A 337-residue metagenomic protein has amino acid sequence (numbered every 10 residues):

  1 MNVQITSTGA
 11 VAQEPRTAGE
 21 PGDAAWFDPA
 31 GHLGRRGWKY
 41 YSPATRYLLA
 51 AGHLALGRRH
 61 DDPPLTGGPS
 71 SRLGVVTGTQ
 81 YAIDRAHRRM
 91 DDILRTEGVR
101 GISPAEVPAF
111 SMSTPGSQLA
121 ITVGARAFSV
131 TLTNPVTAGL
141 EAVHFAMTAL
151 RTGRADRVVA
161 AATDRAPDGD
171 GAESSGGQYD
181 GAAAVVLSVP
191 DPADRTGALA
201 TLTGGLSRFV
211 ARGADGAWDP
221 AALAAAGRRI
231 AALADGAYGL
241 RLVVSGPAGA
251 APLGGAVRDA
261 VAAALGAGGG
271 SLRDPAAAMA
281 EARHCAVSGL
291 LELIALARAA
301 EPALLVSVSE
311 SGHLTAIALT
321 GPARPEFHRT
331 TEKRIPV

Functional and structural regions predicted by a protein language model:
M1-E106, M112-F128, R151-T152, T163-V337: Conserved "HGTGT" condensation-loop signature of ketosynthase/thiolase-family condensing enzymes that catalyze
L132-T133: Membrane-interface segments at transmembrane-helix boundaries
T137-A142: Beta-rich nucleic-acid/ligand-interaction surfaces
M147: Nucleic-acid-interacting cores, centered on viral/eukaryotic replication and modification enzymes
A160: Short beta-strand and adjacent tight-turn residues that come in two discontinuous sequence segments and form the edges
